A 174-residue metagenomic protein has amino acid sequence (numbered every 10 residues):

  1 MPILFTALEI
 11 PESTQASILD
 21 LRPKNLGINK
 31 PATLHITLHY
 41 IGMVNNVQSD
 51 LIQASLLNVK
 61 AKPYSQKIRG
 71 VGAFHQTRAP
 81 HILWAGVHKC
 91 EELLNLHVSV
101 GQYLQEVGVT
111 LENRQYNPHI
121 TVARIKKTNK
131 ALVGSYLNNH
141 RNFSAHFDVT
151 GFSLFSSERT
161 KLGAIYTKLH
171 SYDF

Functional and structural regions predicted by a protein language model:
M1-F174: Histidine-dependent nucleotide/RNA phosphoesterase domain, centered on the 2H-phosphoesterase fold with its duplicated
